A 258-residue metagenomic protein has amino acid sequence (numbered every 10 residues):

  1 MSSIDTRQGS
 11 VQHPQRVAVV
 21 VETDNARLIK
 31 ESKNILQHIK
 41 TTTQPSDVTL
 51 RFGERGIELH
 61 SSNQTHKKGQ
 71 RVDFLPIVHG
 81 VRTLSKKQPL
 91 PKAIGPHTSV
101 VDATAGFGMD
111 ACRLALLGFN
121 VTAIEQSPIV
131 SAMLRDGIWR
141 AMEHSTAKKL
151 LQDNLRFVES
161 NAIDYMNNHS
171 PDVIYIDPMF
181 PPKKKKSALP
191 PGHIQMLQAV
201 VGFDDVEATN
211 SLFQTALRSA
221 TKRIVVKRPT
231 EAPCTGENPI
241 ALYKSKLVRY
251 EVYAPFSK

Functional and structural regions predicted by a protein language model:
M1-V100, L116: S-adenosyl-L-methionine
S46, P171-I174, T221: Local beta-strand N-terminus motif with an aromatic residue
P89-V130: Hydrophobic alpha-helical segments and helix pairs
S99, N120, N154, K222-R223: Residues at the starts of beta-strands that form the adenosine-phosphate
V100-R113, P171-A188: Conserved proline-anchored active-site loop of SAM-dependent methyltransferases that bridges a beta-strand
I124-V173: S-adenosyl-L-methionine
M179-L212: Mobile active-site "lid"/loop adjacent to the S-adenosyl-L-methionine
A208-P255: Conserved Class I SAM-dependent methyltransferase catalytic core
